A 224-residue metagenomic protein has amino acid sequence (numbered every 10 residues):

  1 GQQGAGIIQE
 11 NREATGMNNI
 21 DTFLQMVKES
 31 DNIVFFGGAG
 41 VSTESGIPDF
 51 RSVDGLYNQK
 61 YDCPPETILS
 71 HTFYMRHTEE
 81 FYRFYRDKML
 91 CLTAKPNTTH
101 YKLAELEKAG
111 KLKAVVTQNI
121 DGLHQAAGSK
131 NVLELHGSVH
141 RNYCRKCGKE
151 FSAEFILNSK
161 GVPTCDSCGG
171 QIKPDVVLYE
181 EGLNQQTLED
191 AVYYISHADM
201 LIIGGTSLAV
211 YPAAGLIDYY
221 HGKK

Functional and structural regions predicted by a protein language model:
G4, I8-K224: Conserved catalytic core of sirtuin-type NAD+-dependent deacylases
